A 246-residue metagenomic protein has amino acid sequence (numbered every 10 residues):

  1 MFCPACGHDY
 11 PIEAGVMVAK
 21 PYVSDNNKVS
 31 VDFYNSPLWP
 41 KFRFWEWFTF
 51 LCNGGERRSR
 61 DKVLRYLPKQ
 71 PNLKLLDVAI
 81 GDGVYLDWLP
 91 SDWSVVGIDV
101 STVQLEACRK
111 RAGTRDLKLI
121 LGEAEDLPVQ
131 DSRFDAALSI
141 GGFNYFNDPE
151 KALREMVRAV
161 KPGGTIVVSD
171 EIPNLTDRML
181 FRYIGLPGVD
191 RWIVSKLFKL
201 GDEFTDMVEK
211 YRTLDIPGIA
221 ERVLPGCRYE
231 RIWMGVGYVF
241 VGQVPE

Functional and structural regions predicted by a protein language model:
C3: Short cysteine-rich clusters marking metal-coordination/redox-active sites
A14, V18-Q70, V84-Y85, Q104-A107 (+1 more regions): Conserved class I S-adenosyl-L-methionine
K74-D126: Class I SAM-dependent methyltransferase SAM/SAH-binding core
E125-A136: A short acidic, Gly/Pro-enriched loop at the edge of an enzyme's catalytic core that lines a small-molecule cofactor
A136-D148: A short SAM/SAH-binding and catalytic strip from SAM-dependent methyltransferases
E150-P162: A short glycine-rich, Lys/Arg-flanked "PGG" loop and its adjoining helix->strand segment in the class I
V167-Y238: C-terminal alpha-helical "lid/dimerization" subdomain adjacent to the S-adenosyl-L-methionine
V239-E246: C-terminal lobe and adjacent flexible extensions of AdoMet/dcAdoMet transferase-like proteins
